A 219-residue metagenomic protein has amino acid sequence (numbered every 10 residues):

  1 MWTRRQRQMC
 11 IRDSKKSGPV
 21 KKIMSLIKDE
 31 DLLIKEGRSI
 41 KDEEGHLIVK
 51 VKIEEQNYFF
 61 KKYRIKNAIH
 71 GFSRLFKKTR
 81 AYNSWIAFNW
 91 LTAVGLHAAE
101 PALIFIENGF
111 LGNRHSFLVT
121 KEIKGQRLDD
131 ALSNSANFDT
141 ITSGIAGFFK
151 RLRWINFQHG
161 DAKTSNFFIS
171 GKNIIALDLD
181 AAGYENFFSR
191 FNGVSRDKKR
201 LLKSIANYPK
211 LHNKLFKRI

Functional and structural regions predicted by a protein language model:
M1-I11, D129: Single conserved hydrophobic/aromatic residue that forms the stacking wall/gate of nucleotide- or nucleobase-binding
T3, R80-S84, V194: Short, conserved glycine- and acidic-residue-centered signature motifs in active-site or ligand-binding loops
S25-Q126, K150, W154: Conserved ATP-binding subdomain of kinase catalytic cores across diverse folds
I48-V51, F59, F149-E185: Active-site acidic catalytic loop and adjacent metal/ATP-binding pocket of ATP-dependent phosphoryl transfer enzymes
I69-R74, D130-N134, F187-S189: Short acidic, glycine/proline-rich loop/turn micro-motifs
A81-Y82, A87-A98, D129-S165, I174: Conserved kinase catalytic-core helix
I174-I219: C-lobe/activation-segment region of protein kinase-like
